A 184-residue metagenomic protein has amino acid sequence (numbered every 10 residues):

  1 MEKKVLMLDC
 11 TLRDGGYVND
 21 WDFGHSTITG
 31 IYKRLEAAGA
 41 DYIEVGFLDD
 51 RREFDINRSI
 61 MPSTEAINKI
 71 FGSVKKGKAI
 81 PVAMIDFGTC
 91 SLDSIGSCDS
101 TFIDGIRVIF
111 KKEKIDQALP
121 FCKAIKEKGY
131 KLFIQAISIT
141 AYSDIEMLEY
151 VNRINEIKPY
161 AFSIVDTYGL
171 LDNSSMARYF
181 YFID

Functional and structural regions predicted by a protein language model:
M1-D20, T101, E127-Q135: N-terminal small/glycine-rich loop or linker at the start of catalytic domains across soluble metabolic enzymes
K3-C10, Y32-D49: N-terminal glycine-rich anion-binding loops that anchor highly charged ligand groups
C10-T29, I80-C90, R107-K112, Q135-E146: Active-site mouth loops of central-metabolism enzymes
G15, L35, I106, F162: Conserved, mostly hydrophobic/aromatic
E36-A37, N68-K78, D93-F102, L119-G129 (+1 more regions): Acidic (Asp/Glu)-rich catalytic clusters
D41-I70, R107-I115, I164-N173: Glycine-rich, proline-tolerant flexible connector loops at the mouths of alpha/beta enzymes
E53-A83, C122-I137, A177-D184: Alpha-helix-loop-beta-strand connector modules within alpha/beta enzyme cores
K114-L171: Conserved anion-binding
